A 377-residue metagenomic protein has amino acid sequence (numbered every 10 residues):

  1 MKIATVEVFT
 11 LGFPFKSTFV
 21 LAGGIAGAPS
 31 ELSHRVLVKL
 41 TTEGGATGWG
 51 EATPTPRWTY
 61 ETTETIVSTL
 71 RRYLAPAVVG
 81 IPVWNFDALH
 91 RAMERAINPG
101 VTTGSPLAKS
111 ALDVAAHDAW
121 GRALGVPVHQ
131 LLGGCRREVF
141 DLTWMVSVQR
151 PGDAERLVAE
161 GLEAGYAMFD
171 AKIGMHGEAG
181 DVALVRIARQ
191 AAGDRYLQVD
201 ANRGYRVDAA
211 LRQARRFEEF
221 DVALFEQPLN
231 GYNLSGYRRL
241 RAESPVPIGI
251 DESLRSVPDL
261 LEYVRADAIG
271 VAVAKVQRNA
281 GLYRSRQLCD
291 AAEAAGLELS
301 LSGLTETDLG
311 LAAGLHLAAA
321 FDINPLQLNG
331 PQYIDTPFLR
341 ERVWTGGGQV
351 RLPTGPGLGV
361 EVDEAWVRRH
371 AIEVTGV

Functional and structural regions predicted by a protein language model:
M1-T18, P29-R35, T305-V377: Flexible C-terminal active-site loop/helix
M1-T47, I66-R71, D87-H90, E94 (+2 more regions): Non-catalytic terminal accessory/regulatory regions of metabolic enzymes
M1-T5, F13, R122, V126-R137 (+1 more regions): N-terminal amphipathic alpha-helix/helix-capping segment at the start of soluble metabolic enzymes
I3, V38, G45, L74 (+9 more regions): Conserved, mostly hydrophobic/aromatic
T41-A123: Metal- or metallocofactor-binding catalytic centers and their adjacent structured scaffolds across diverse enzyme
R71-A75, K109, D113, H117-D118 (+6 more regions): Predominant activation on well-ordered alpha-helical scaffold segments within soluble catalytic domains
Q130-S244: Metal-dependent enolase-superfamily TIM-barrel catalytic cores that perform enediolate-based chemistry
R215, D221-L224, Y232-G249, L254-Q349: Shared catalytic-loop signature of beta/alpha-barrel
